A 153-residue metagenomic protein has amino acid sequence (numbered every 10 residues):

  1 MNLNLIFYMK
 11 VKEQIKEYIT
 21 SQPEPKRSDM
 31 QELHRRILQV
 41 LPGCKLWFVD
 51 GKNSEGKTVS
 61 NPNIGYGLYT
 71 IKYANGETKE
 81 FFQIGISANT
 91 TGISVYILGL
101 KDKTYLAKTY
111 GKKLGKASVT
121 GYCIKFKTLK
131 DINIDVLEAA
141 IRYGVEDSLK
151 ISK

Functional and structural regions predicted by a protein language model:
N2-K153: Charge-dense, helix-prone N-terminal extensions
